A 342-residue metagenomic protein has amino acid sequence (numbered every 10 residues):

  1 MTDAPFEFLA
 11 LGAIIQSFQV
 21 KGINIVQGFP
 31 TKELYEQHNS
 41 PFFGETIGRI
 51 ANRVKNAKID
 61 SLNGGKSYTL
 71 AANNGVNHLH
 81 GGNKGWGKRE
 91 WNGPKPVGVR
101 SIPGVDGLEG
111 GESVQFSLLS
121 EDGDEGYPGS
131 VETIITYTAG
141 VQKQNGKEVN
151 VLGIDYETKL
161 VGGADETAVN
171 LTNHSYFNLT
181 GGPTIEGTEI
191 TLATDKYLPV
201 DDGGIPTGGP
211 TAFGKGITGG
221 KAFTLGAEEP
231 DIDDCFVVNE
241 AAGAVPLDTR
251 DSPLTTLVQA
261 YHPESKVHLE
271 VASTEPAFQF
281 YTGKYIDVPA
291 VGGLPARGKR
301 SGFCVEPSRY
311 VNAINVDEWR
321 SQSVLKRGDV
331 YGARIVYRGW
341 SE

Functional and structural regions predicted by a protein language model:
M1-E342: An exposed, glycine/acidic-rich loop-and-rim segment of catalytic or binding clefts
